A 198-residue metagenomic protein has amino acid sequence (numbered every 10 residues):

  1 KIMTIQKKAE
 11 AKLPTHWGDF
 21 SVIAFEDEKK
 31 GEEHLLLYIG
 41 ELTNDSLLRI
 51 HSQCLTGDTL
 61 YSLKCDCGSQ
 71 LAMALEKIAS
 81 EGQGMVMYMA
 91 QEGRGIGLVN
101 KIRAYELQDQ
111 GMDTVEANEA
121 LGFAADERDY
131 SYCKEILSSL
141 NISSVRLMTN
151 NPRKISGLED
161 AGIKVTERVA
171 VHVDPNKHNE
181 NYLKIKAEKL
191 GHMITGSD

Functional and structural regions predicted by a protein language model:
K1-D198: Catalytic domains of riboflavin
